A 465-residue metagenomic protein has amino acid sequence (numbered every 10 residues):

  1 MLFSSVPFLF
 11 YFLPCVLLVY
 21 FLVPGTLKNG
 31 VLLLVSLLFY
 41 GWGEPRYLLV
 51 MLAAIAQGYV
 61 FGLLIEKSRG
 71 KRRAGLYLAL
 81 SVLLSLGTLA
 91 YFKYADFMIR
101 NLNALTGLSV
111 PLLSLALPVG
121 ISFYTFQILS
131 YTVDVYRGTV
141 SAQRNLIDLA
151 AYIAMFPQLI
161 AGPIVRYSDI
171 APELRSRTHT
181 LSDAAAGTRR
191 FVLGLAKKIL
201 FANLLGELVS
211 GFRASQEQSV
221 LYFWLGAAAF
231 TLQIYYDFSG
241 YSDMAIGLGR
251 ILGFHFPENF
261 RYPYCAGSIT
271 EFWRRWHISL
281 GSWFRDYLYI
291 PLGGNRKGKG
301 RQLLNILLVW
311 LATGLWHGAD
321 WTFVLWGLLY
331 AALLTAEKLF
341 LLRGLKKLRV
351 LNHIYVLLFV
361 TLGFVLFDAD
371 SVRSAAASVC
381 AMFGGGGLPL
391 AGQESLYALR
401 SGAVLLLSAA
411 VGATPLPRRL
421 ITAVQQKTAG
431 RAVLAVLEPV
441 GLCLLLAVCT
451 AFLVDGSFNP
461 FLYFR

Functional and structural regions predicted by a protein language model:
M1-R465: Membrane-embedded transmembrane alpha-helical bundles that form the catalytic cores of multi-pass lipid-modifying
